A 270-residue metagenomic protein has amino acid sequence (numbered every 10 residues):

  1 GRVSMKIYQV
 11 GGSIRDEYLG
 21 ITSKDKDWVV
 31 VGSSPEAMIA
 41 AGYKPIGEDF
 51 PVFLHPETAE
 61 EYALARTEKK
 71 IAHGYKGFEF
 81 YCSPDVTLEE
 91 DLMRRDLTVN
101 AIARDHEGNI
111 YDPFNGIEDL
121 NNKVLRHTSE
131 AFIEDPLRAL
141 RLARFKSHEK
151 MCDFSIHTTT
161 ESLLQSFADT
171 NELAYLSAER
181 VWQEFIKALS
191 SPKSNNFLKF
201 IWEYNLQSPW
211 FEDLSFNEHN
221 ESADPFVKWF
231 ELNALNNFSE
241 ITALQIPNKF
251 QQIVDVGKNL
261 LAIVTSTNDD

Functional and structural regions predicted by a protein language model:
G1-D270: Catalytic cores of the polymerase beta-like nucleotidyltransferase superfamily and closely associated nucleotide
